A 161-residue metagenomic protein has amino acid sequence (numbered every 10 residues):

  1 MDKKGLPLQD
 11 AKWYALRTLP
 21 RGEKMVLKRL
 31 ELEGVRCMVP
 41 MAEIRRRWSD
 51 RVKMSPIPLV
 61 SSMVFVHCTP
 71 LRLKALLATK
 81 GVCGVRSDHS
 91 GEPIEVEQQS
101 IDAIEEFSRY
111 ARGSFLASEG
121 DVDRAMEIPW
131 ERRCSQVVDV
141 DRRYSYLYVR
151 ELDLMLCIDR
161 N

Functional and structural regions predicted by a protein language model:
D2-A125, Q136-N161: Acidic-enriched and Gly/Ser
E127-E131: Beta-rich strand-turn-strand
